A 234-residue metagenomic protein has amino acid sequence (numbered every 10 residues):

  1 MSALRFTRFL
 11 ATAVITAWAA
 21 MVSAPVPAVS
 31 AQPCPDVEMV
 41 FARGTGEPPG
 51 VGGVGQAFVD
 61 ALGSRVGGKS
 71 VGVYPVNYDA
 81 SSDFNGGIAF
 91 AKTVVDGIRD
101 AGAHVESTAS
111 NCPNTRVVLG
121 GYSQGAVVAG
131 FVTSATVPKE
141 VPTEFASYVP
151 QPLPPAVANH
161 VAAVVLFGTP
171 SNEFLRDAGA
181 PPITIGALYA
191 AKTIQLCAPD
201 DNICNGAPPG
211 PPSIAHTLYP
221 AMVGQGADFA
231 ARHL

Functional and structural regions predicted by a protein language model:
M1-S30: Secretory targeting and sorting signals
A13, V54-G63, A180-A187: Short, mixed-charge, low-aromatic patches
T16-S23, G130-F131, G224-A227: Hydrophobic alpha-helical membrane segments, chiefly transmembrane helices and signal peptide h-regions, characterized
V22, A57, A91, V137-K139 (+2 more regions): Hydrophobic alpha-helical segments
A31-Q32, L188: Short glycine/proline-enriched loop/turn "hinge" motifs that connect secondary-structure elements and lie
P33-R116, L196-V223, A227, R232: Active-site catalytic motif of lipid deacylating hydrolases and related acyltransferases
R99-A187: Serine-dependent carboxylesterase/thioesterase catalytic core of lipase-like alpha/beta-hydrolase/SGNH enzymes
P155-H233: The alpha/beta-hydrolase serine catalytic core
